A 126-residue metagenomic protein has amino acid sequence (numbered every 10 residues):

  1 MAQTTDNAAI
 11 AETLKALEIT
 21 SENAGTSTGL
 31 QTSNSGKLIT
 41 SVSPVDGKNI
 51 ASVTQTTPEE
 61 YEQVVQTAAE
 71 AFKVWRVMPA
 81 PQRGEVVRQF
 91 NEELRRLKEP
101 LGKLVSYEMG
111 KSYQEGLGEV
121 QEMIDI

Functional and structural regions predicted by a protein language model:
M1-S52, E85, Q89: Terminal low-complexity tails and localization/encapsulation signals of metabolic enzymes
G36, I50-I126: Glycine-rich loop-to-alpha-helix module at the N-terminal edge of alpha/beta enzyme cores
